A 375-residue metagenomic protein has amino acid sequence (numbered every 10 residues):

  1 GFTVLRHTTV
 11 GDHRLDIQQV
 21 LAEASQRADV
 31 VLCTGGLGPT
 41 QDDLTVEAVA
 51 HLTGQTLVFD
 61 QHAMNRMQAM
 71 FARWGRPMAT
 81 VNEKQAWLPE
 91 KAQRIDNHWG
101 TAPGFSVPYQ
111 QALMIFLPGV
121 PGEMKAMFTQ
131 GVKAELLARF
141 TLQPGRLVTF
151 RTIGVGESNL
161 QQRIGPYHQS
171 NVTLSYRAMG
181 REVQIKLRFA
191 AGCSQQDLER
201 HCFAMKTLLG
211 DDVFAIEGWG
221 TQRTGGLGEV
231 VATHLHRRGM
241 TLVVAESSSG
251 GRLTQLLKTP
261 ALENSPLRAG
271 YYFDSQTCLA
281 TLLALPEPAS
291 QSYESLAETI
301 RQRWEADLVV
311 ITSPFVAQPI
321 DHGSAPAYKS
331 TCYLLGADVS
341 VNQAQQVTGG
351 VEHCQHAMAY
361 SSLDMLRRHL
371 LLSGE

Functional and structural regions predicted by a protein language model:
F2-E23, T281-L285: N-terminal beta-loop-helix "entrance" segment that forms/cooperates in small-molecule cofactor or anionic ligand
T9, D16-A22, Q26, D43-R139: Proline/glycine-rich low-complexity loops and linkers
R14, Q195-E375: Short alpha-helical segments enriched in small residues
A22-T34, P286-E294: Short, structured active-site "lid" loops
L32-E47: Active-site microenvironments of hydrolase-like enzyme catalytic domains
G36-P39, G119-G122, G250, P314-Q318: Short glycine-rich anion-binding loops that position phosphate/pyrophosphate groups of nucleotides and phosphorylated
P108-C202: Accessory alpha-helical/coil subdomains and C-terminal extensions that flank or cap enzyme catalytic cores
